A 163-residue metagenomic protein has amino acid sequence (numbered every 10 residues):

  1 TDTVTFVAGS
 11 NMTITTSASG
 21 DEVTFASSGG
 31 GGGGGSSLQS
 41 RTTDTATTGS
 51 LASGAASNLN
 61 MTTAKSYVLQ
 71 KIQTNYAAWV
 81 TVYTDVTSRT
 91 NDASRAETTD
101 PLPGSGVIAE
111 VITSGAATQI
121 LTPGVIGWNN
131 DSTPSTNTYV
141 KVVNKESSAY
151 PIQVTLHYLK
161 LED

Functional and structural regions predicted by a protein language model:
T1-S37: Surface-exposed, low-helix, low-complexity loop/repeat segments of extracellular attachment proteins
V4-F6, I14, V23-F25, L59 (+4 more regions): Hydrophobic beta-strand residues in large extracellular and virion-surface proteins
S19, S66-V68, Y76, P134 (+1 more regions): Short loop/turn segments at connectors of secondary-structure elements within structured domains
L38-R41, A46-A52, T133-S135, V143-D163: C-terminal interaction-tip segments
D44-A46, L51-N91, H157-L159: Beta-rich globular "head" domains
N58-N60, I108-N137: Beta-sandwich interaction modules
V86-Q119: Beta-strand-rich interaction/scaffold domains
